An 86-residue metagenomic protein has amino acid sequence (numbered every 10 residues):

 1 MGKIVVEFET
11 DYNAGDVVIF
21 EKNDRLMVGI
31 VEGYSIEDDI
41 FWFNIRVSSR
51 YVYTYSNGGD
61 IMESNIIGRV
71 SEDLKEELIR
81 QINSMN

Functional and structural regions predicted by a protein language model:
M1-A14, N83: Mixed-charge, Lys/Arg-rich low-complexity intrinsically disordered regions
V5, E32, I36, I61-E63 (+1 more regions): Polar low-complexity intrinsically disordered regions enriched in Ser/Thr and small residues
R25-G59: Basic/aromatic-rich interaction segments and small domains that mediate binding to polyanionic partners
R46-N86: Intrinsically disordered, low-complexity, charged/polar segments
